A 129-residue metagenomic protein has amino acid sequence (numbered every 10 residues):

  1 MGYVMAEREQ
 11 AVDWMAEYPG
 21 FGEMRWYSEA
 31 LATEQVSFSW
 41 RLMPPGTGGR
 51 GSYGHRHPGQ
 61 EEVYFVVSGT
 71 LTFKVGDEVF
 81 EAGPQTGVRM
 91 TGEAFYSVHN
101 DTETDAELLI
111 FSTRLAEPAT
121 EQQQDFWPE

Functional and structural regions predicted by a protein language model:
M1-F38, A119-E129: A short, N-terminal "cap"/entry segment at the start of jelly-roll beta-barrel domains of the cupin/DSBH fold
G22-W26, S39-P58: Conserved short histidine dyad/triad with adjacent acidic residue
T33-V36, M43-G49, T70, R114-E117: Short, charged/polar surface micro-motifs in flexible loops or helix N-caps
G51, F73-K74, M90, Y96-T102: Short beta-strand His + acidic residue motifs that chelate non-heme Fe in jelly-roll/DSBH and cupin folds
G59-L71: Glycine- and acidic-residue-biased ligand/ion/polar-headgroup-sensing regions
T70-T72, V79, F95, D105: Structural motif
D77-E93: Short acidic-glycine-tyrosine-enriched beta hairpin
S97-E129: Double-stranded beta-helix
